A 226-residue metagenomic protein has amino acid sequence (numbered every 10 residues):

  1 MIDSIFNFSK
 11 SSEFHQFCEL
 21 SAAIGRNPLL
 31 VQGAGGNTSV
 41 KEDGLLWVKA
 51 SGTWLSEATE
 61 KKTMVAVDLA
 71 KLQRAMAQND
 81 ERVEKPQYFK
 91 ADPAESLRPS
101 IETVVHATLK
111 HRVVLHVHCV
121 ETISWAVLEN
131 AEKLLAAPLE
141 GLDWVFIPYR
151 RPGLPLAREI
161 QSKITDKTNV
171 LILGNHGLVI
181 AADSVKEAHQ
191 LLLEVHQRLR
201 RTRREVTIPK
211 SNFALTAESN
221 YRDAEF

Functional and structural regions predicted by a protein language model:
M1-F226: Glycine-rich flexible loops
